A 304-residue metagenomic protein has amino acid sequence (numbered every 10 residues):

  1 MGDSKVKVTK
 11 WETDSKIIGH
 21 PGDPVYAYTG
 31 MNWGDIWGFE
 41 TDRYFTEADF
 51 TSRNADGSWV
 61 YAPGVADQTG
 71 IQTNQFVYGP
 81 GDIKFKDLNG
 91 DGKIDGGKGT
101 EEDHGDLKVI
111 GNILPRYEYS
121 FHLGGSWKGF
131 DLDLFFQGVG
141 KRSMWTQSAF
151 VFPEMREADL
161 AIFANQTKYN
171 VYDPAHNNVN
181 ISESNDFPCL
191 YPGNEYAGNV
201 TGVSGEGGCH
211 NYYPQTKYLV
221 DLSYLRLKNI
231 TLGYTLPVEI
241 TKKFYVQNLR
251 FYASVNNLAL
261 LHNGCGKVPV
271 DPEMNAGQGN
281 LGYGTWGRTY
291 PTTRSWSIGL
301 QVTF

Functional and structural regions predicted by a protein language model:
M1-G111, P153-N194, N256: Conserved small-residue
M1-G2, S126, Q137-V139, S254-L258 (+1 more regions): Outer-membrane beta-barrel pore domains and translocons
S58, F85, V139-R250: Extracytoplasmic gating/loop element in the C-terminal half of outer-membrane beta-barrel translocons and assembly
Y117, K128-F130, S223, Y245-L249 (+1 more regions): Outer-envelope beta-barrel architecture signal
S120-H122, N229-G233, S297-G299: Membrane-embedded beta-strand positions in outer-membrane beta-barrel channels/transporters
G129-L132, E239-I240: Repeated loop/turn-to-beta-strand initiation elements of outer-membrane beta-barrel proteins
L134, F251-A253, L300: Membrane-embedded beta-strand positions of outer-membrane beta-barrel proteins
T292-F304: Outer-membrane beta-barrel "beta-signal"
